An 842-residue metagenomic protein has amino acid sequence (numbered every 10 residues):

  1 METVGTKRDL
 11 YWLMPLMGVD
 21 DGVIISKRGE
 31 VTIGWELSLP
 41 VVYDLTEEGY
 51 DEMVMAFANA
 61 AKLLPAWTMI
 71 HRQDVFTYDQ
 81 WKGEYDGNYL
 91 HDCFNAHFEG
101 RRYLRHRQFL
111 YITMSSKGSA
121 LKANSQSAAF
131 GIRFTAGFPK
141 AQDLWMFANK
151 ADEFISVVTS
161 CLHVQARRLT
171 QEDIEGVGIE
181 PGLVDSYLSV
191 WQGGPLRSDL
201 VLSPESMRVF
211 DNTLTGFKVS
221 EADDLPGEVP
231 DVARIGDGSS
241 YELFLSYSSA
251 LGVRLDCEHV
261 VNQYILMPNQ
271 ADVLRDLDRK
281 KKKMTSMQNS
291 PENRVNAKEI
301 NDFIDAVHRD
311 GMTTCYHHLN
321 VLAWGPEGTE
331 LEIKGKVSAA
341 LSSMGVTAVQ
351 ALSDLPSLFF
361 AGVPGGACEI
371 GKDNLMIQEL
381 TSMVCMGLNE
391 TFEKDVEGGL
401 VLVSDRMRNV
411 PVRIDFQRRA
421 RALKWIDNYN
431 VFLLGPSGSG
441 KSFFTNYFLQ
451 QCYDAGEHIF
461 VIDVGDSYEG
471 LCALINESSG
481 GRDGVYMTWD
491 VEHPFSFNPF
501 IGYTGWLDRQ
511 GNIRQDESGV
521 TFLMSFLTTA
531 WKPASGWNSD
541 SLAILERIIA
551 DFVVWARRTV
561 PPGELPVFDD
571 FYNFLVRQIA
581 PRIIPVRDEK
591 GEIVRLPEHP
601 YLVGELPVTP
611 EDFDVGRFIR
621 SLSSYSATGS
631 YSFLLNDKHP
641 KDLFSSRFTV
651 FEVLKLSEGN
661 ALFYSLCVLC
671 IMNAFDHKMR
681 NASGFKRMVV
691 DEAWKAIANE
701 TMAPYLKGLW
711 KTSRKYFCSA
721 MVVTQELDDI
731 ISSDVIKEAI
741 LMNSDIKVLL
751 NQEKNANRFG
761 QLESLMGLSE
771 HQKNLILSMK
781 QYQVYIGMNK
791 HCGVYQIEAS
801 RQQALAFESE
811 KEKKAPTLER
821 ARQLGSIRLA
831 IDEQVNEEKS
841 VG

Functional and structural regions predicted by a protein language model:
M1-N389: Extended, folded cores of ATP/NTP-driven motor/assembly subunits in large transport and secretion machines
E47-L63, V346-T347, S357-V412, R418 (+7 more regions): P-loop NTPase motor domains
P65-A66, H106, A455-E457, R482-G484 (+3 more regions): Short glycine-/polar-rich loops that comprise or flank the Walker A/P-loop and associated switch/sensor motifs
Y85-Y89, N124-A129, G365-C368, L474-S479 (+5 more regions): Short secondary-structure boundary/capping segments
Q417-S439, F443-Q450, F460-I462, D466-Y468 (+3 more regions): Conserved P-loop NTPase motor cores
L433-E457, E819-G842: A short, charged
L768-A821: Conserved P-loop NTPase
